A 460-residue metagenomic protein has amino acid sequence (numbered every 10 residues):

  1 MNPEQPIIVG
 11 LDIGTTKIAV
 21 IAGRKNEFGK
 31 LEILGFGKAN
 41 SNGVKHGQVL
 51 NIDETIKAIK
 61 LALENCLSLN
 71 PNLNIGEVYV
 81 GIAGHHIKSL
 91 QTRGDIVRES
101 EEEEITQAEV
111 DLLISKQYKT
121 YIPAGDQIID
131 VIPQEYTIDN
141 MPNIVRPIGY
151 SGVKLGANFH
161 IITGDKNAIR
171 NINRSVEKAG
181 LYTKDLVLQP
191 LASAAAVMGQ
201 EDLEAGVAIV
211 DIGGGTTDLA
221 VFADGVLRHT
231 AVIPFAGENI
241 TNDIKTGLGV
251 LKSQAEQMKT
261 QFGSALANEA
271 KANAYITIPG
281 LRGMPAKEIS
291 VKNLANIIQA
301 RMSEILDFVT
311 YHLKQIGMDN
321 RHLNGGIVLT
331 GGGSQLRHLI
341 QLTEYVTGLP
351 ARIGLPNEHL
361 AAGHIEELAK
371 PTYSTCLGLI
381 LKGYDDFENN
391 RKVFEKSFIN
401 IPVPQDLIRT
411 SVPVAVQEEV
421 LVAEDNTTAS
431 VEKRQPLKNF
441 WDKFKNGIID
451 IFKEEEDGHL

Functional and structural regions predicted by a protein language model:
M1-K17, I21-E77, I82-V207, L251-K252 (+2 more regions): Nucleotide/phosphate-binding catalytic cleft detector across ATP-hydrolyzing and phosphate-transferring enzymes
L11, V20, V80, V176 (+5 more regions): Residue-level signature of catalytic and energy-coupling elements of molecular machines, predominantly ATP/GTP-dependent
L11-K17, I82-A83, I209-T216, F222-G225 (+2 more regions): A short acidic Gly-Thr/Ser loop motif
N74-A83, I316-G332: Short glycine-rich phosphate-binding loop at a beta-alpha junction
G164, G263-L266, R321-V346: Glycine-rich phosphate-binding loops at beta-strand->alpha-helix junctions
R228-H229, N242-D243, S290-L294, H359-E366: Short beta-alpha connecting loops at secondary-structure transitions that line or flank enzyme active sites
P234-A255: A conserved active-site cap/scaffold subdomain adjacent to cofactor or substrate pockets
L355-P404: Glycine-rich phosphate-binding/hydrolytic loop that grips phosphoryl groups
